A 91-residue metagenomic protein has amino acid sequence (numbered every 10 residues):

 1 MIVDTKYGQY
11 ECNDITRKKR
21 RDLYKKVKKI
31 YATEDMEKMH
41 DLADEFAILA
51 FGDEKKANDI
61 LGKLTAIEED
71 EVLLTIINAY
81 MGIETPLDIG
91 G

Functional and structural regions predicted by a protein language model:
M1-G8: Short acidic-hydrophobic surface loop/beta-edge motif
Y10-C12: Short hydrophobic-aromatic micro-motifs
D14-G91: Short, surface-exposed, charged amphipathic helix/loop patches that serve as local interaction elements
